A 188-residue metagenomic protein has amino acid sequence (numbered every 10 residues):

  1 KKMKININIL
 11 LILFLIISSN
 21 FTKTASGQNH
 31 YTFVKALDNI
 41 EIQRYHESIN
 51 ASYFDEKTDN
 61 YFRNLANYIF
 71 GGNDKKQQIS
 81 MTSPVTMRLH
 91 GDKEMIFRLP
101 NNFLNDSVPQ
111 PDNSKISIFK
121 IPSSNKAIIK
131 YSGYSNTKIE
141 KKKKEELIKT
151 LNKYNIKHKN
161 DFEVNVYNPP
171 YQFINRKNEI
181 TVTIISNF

Functional and structural regions predicted by a protein language model:
K4-F188: A solvent-exposed interaction/effector surface
